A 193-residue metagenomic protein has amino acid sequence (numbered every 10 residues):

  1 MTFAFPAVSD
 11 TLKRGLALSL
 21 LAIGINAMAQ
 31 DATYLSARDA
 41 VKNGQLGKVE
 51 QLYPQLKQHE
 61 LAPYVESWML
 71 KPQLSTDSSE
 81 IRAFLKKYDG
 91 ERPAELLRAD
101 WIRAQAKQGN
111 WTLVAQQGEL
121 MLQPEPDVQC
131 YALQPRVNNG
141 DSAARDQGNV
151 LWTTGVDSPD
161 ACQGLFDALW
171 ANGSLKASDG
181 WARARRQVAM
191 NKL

Functional and structural regions predicted by a protein language model:
M1-F3, D39: Short intrinsically disordered, low-complexity coil segments enriched in acidic
F3-L16: Bacterial N-terminal signal peptides that target proteins for export
L21: Basic, ligand-binding patches in group-transfer machinery, especially extracytoplasmic/periplasmic segments
M28-L193: Alpha-helical solenoid repeat scaffolds
